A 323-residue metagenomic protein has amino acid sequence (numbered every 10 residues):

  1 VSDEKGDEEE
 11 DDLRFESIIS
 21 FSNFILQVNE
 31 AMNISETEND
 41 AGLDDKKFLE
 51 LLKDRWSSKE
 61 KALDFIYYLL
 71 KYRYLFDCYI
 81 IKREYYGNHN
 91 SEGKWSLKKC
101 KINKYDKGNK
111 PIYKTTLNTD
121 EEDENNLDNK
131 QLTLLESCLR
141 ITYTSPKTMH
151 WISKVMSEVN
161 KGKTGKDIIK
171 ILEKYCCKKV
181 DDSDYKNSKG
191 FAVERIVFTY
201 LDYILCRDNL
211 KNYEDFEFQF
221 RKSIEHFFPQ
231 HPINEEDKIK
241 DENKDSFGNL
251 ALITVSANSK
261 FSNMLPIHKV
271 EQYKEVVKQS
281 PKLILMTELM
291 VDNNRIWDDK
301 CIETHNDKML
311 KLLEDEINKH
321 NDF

Functional and structural regions predicted by a protein language model:
V1-F323: Flexible coil/loop and intrinsically disordered segments
